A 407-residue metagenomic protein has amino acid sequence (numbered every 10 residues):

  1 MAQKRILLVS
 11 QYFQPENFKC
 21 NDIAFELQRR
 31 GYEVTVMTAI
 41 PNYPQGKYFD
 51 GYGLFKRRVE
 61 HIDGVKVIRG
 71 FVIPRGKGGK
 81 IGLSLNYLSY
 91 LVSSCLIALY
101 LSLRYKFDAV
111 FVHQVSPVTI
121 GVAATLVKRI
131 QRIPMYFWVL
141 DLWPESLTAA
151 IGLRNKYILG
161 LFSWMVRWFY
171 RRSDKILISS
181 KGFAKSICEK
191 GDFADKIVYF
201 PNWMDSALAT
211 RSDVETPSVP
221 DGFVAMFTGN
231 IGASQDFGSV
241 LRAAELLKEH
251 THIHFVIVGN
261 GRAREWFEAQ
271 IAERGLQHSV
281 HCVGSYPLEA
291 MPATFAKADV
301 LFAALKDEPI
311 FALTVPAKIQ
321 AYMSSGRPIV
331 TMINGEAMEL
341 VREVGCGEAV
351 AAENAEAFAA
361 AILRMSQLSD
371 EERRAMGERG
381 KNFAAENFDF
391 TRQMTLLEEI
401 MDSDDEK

Functional and structural regions predicted by a protein language model:
M1-H61: N-terminal subdomain of nucleotide-sugar transferases
I40, G182, F200-W203: Carbohydrate-associated surface elements
T119, L126-Q131, Y157-I176: Membrane-proximal helix-turn-helix segments that form the acceptor-binding/catalytic region of lipid-linked
C188, A194, V198-Y199, W203-D221 (+1 more regions): Acidic anion/phosphate-binding donor-loop and adjacent secondary structure in glycosyltransferase catalytic cores
S218-Q235, V240-A244, V256: Conserved donor-binding/catalytic core segment of Leloir-type glycosyltransferases
G222, T251, V258, E265-P292: Nucleotide-activated donor-binding/catalytic signature segment of Leloir-type glycosyltransferases, i.e., the conserved
E336-R364, E371: Change "using UDP/GDP/dTDP sugars" to "using nucleotide sugars
R364, E371-E386: A short, well-ordered alpha-helix in the C-terminal region of glycosyltransferases
